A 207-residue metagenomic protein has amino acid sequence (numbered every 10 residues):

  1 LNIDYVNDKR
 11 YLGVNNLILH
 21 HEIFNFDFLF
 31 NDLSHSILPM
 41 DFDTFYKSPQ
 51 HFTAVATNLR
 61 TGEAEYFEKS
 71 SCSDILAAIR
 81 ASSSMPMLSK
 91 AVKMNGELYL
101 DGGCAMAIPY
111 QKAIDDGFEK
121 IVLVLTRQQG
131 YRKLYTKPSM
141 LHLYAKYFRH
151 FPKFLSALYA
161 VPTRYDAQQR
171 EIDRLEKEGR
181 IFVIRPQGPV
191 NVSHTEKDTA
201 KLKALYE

Functional and structural regions predicted by a protein language model:
L1-S36, E68, S73-A81, V124-L125 (+1 more regions): Patatin-like phospholipase
N7-N16, T57-G62, K153: Acidic/polar active-site rim loop that often engages polyanionic ligands
N16-F24, E63-F67, E97-L100, S156-Y159: Flexible, glycine/proline-enriched loop segments at strand-loop-helix junctions that form or flank small-ligand binding
I37-F45: Phosphate/pyrophosphate-binding loops at sites that engage ATP/ADP/AMP, CoA/4′-phosphopantetheine, polyphosphate
P39-M40, A105-Y110, A167-R170: Glycine-rich, charged/polar anion/phosphate-binding loops that engage phosphate groups from diverse ligands
T44-V124, Q128-L143: Active-site gating loop/helix substructures
K120-D173: Helix-centered, glycine/charged polyanion-binding patches within enzymatic domains that contact phosphate-containing
T163, A167-E207: C-terminal helical/tail subdomains of lipid-metabolizing enzymes
